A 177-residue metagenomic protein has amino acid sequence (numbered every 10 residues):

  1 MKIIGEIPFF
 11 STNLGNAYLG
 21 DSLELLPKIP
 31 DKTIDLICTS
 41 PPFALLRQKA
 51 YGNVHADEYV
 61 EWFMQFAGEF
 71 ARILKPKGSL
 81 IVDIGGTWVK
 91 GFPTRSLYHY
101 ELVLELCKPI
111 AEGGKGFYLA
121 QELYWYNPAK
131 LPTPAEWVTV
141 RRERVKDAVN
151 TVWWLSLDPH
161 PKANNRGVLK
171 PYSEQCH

Functional and structural regions predicted by a protein language model:
K2-H177: Core catalytic lobe of class I
